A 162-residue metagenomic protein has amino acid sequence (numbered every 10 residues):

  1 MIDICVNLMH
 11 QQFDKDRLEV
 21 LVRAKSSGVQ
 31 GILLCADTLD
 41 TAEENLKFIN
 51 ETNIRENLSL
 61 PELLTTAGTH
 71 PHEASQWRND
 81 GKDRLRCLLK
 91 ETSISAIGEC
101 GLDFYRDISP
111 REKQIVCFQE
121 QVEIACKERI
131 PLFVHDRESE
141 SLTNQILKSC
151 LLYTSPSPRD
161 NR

Functional and structural regions predicted by a protein language model:
M1-K15, L39-P131: Active-site gating/metal-coordination segments in enzymes
L18-Q30, L85-L89: Alpha-helical scaffold segments that flank or form the walls of functional sites
V29-I32, I130-L132: Short active-site oxyanion
C35, C100, N161: Conserved residues at the C-terminal ends of beta-strands
C35-A36, L132-R137, S155: Catalytic beta/alpha-barrel core
N50-T52, D83, N144, S149-L152: Short, hinge-like loop/turn segments at secondary-structure boundaries
F133-L147: Glycine- and Gly-Pro-enriched alpha-helical subdomains that act as flexible, kink-prone "lid/hinge" or packing modules
Y153-R162: Single conserved hydrophobic/aromatic residue that forms the stacking wall/gate of nucleotide- or nucleobase-binding
